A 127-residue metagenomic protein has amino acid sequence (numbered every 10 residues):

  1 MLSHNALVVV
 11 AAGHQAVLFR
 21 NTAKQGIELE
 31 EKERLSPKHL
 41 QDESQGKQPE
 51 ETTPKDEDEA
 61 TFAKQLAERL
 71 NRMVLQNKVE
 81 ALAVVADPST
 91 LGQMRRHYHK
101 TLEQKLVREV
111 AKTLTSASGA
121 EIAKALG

Functional and structural regions predicted by a protein language model:
M1-G127: Terminal alpha-helical anchor/extension segments at protein ends
